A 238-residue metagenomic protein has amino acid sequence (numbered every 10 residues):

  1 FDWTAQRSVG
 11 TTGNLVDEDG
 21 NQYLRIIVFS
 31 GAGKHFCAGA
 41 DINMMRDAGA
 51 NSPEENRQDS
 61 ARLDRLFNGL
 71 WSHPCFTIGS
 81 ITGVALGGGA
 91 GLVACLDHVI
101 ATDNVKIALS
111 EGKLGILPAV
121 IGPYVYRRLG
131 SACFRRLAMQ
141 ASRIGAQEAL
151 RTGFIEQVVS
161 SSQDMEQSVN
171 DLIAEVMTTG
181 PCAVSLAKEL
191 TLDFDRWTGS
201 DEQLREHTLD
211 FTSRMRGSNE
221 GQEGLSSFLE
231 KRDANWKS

Functional and structural regions predicted by a protein language model:
F1-A50, L66-S80, H98, T102-K106 (+1 more regions): A structural preference for short, pocket-lining loop segments at secondary-structure junctions
G39, S60, D64, G87 (+3 more regions): Glycine-rich phosphate-binding loop at the start of an alpha helix
G49-A61: A short acidic, glycine-rich active-site loop that binds or catalyzes chemistry on phosphate/adenosine moieties
L66, L70-S72, S80, L86-A138 (+2 more regions): CoA-thioester-processing core
H98, R136, Q140-S142, E148 (+2 more regions): Well-ordered beta-strand positions
I100-V105, I155-E206, N219, N235-S238: C-terminal long alpha-helix characteristic of the crotonase
